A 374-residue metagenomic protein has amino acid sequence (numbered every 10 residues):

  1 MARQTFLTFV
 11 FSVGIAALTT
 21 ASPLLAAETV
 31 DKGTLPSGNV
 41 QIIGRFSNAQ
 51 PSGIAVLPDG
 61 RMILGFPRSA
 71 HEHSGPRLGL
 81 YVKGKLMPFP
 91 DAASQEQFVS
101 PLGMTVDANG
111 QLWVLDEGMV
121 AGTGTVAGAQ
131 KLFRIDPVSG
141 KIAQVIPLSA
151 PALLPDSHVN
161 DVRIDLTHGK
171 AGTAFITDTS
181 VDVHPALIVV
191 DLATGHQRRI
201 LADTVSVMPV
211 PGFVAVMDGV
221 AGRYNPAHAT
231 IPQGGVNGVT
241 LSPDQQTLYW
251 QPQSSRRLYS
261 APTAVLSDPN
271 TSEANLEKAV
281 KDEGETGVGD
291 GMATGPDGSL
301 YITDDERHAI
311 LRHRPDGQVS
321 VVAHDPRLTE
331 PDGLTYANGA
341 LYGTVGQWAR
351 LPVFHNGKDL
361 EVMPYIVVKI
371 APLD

Functional and structural regions predicted by a protein language model:
Q41-P76: Beta-strand-rich domains and repeat architectures in extracellular enzymes and scaffolds, especially beta-propellers
S47-D59, Q95-L115, A152-T173, S206-T247 (+2 more regions): Beta-rich, blade/repeat-based domains predominating in secreted/periplasmic proteins but also intracellular
L64-E72, V114-G118, T123-T125, A174-S180 (+5 more regions): Conserved beta-strand positions in repeat-built beta-propeller and related beta-rich domains
K83-T125, Q130-K131, I146-A152: Blade-loop segments of beta-propeller domains
L86-A93, A143-L148, Q197-V214, D268-K281 (+1 more regions): Beta-propeller fold detector
T125-T177: Asp-box/WD-like beta-propeller blade repeats and closely related beta-sheet repeat scaffolds
A193-H196, A261-T271, P372-D374: Short loop/turn segments immediately following beta-strands, especially the blade-tip and inter-blade linker loops
S242, T247-Q253, S260-T263, K278-V319 (+1 more regions): Loop/turn-rich, solvent-exposed surfaces of beta-rich toroidal or solenoidal domains
